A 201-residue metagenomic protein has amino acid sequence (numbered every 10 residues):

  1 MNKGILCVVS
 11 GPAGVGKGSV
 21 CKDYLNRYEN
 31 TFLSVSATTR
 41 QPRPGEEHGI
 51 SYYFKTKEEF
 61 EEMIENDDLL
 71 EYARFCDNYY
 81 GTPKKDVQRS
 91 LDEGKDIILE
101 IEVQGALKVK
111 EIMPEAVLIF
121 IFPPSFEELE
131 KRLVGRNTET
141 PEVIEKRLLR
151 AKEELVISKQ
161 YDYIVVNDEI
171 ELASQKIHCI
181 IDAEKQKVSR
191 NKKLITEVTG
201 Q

Functional and structural regions predicted by a protein language model:
L6-V8: Short hydrophobic/aromatic beta-strand immediately N-terminal to the Walker A/P-loop
S10-P12: P-loop (Walker A) phosphate-binding loop of NTP-binding proteins
V15: ATP-binding Walker
G18: Walker A/P-loop
L25-S34: Post-Walker A helix-loop "phosphate-sensing" segment adjacent to the P-loop in P-loop NTPases
T38-I97, Q104-L107: ATP-dependent small-molecule kinase phosphotransfer cores that center on conserved nucleotide phosphate-binding segments
I97-E102, E111-G135, V166-N167: Conserved phosphate-donor/acceptor-positioning beta-strand/loop module used by diverse small-molecule
T138-E139, E153-Q201: NTP-dependent small-molecule kinase module
